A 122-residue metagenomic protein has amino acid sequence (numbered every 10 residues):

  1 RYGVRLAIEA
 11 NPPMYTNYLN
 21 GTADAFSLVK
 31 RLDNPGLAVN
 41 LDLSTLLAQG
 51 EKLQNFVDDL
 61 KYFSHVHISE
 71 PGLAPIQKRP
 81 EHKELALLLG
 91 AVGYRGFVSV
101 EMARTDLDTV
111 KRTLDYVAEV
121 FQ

Functional and structural regions predicted by a protein language model:
R1-Y2: An active-site-proximal structural segment forming one wall of the substrate-binding cleft that immediately precedes
A10-N11, I68: A short, mixed-charge helix-start or loop-turn motif at secondary-structure junctions
N11-N17: Surface-exposed cleft-lining segments at the edges of enzyme active sites
L19-Q122: Histidine-acidic metal/acid-base catalytic patches
